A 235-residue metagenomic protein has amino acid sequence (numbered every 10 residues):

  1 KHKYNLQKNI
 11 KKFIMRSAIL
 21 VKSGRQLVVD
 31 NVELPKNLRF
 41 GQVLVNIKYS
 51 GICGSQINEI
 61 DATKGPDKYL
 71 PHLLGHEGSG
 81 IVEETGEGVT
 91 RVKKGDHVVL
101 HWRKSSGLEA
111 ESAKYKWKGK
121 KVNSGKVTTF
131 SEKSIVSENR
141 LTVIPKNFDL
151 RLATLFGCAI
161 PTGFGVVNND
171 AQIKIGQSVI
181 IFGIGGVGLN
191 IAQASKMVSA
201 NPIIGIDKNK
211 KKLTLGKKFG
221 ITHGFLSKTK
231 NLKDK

Functional and structural regions predicted by a protein language model:
M15, G41, G176-Q177: Nucleotide donor/acceptor-binding cores
E33-S50, T63-G107, R140-F148: Glycine-rich beta-strand-centered segment in the early N-terminal region that forms part of a ligand/cofactor-binding
S55-D61: Cytochrome P450 core scaffold surrounding the K-helix E-X-X-R motif and the conserved "meander" helix-loop region
E77-S79, H97, K133, S178 (+1 more regions): Residue-level marker of beta-strand positions
K104-F182: NAD(P)H dinucleotide-binding glycine-rich loop of Rossmann-like/cofactor-binding domains, especially the beta1-alpha1
K146-T229: Mid-domain Rossmann-like dinucleotide-binding core that forms the NAD(H)/NADP(H) cofactor-binding site
K230-K235: Short amphipathic alpha-helix with an adjacent loop that forms part of the alpha/beta core around
